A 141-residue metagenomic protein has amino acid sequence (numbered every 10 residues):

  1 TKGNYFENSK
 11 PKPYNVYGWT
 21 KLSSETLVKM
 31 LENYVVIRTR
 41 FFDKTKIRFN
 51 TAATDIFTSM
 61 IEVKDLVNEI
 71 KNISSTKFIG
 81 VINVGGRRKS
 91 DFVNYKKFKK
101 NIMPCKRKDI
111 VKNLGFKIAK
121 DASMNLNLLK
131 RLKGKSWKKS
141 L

Functional and structural regions predicted by a protein language model:
T1-Y14, T45: Active-site "gating" loop of Rossmann-like NAD(P)-dependent oxidoreductase/epimerase domains
K12-R40: Active-site Tyr-X1-5-Lys
N15, T58-I61, M124: Residue-level signal for the nucleotide or nucleotide-sugar donor/cofactor binding architecture
K29-Y34, I47-T51, S75-I79, K97-I102 (+1 more regions): Short glycine/proline-enriched coil/turn segments at helix->beta-strand junctions
T39-F42, R48-S75, G80: Substrate-positioning beta->alpha
V63-V67, F92-V93, N127, K138: Residues in well-ordered alpha-helical elements
E69, I73-D121: Mid/C-terminal beta-alpha module of Rossmann-like enzyme folds, strongest in SDR-family dehydrogenases/epimerases
K133-L141: Amphipathic terminal alpha-helices
